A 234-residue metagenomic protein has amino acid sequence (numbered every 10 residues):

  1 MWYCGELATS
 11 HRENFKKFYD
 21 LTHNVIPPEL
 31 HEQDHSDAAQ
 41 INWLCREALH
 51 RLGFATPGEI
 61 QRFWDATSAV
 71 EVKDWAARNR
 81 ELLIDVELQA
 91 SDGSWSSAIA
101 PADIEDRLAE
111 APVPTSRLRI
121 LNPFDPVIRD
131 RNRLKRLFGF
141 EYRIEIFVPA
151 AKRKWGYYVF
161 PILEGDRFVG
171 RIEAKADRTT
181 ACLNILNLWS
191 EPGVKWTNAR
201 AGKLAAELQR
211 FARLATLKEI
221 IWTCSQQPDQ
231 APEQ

Functional and structural regions predicted by a protein language model:
W2-R119, F124-P126, R133, F140-I144 (+2 more regions): Long, low-complexity intrinsically disordered regions
